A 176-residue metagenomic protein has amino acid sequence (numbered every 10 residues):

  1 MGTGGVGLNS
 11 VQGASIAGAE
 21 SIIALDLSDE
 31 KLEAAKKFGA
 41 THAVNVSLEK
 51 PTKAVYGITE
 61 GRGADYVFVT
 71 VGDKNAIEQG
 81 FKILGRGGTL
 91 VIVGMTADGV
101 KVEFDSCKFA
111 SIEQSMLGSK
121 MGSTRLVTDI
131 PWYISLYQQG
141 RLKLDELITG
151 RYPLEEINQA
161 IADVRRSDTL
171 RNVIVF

Functional and structural regions predicted by a protein language model:
M1-E49, K53: Mid-domain Rossmann-like dinucleotide-binding core that forms the NAD(H)/NADP(H) cofactor-binding site
S28, T96, G122: Residues in the short beta-alpha loop(s) of Rossmann-like NAD(P)-binding domains
A40, G63-A64, L144, I157: Local beta-strand N-terminus motif with an aromatic residue
T52-A64: A short acidic, Gly/Pro-enriched loop at the edge of an enzyme's catalytic core that lines a small-molecule cofactor
F68: N-terminal Rossmann-like NAD(P) cofactor-binding module of classical short-chain dehydrogenase/reductase
E78-K82, R86, S123, V127-F176: C-terminal hydrophobic helical "lid"/dimerization subdomain of Rossmann-like NAD(P)H-dependent oxidoreductases
G88-T89, Q114: Glycine-centered, small-residue-biased loops immediately flanking beta-strands in adenine/cofactor-binding cores
M95-E113, D129-Y133: Rossmann-fold NAD(P)-binding glycine/threonine-rich loop
